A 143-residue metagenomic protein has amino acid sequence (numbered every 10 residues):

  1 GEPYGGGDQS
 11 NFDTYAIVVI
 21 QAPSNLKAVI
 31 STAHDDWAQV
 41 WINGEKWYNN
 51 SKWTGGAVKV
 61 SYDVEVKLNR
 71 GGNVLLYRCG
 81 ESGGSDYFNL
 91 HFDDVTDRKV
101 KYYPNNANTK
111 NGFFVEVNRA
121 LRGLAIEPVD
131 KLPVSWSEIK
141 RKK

Functional and structural regions predicted by a protein language model:
G1-P23, G83, H91-R122: Extracellular/secretory pathway-exposed regions associated with glycan biology
F12-T14, S24, H34, V58-V60: Residues that act as N-cap/strand-start positions at coil-to-secondary-structure junctions
T14-A16, D36, G71, D86 (+1 more regions): Residues that flank catalytic or metal-binding motifs in active/ligand-binding sites
A16-A28, E65-R70: Extracellular and analogous surface-interaction loops
A22, K27-Q39, L75: Aromatic-lined ligand-binding clefts that engage carbohydrates, nucleic acids, or primary amines
Q39-H91: Beta-strand-rich ligand-recognition modules
I126-K143: Short acidic, low-complexity intrinsically disordered linear motifs used for protein-protein interactions
